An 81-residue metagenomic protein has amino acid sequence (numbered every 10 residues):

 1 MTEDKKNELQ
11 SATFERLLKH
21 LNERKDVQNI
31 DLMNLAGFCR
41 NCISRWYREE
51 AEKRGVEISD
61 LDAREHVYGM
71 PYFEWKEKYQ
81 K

Functional and structural regions predicted by a protein language model:
T2-K81: Domain-level signature for proteins that mediate thiol-based redox and metal-cofactor handling
